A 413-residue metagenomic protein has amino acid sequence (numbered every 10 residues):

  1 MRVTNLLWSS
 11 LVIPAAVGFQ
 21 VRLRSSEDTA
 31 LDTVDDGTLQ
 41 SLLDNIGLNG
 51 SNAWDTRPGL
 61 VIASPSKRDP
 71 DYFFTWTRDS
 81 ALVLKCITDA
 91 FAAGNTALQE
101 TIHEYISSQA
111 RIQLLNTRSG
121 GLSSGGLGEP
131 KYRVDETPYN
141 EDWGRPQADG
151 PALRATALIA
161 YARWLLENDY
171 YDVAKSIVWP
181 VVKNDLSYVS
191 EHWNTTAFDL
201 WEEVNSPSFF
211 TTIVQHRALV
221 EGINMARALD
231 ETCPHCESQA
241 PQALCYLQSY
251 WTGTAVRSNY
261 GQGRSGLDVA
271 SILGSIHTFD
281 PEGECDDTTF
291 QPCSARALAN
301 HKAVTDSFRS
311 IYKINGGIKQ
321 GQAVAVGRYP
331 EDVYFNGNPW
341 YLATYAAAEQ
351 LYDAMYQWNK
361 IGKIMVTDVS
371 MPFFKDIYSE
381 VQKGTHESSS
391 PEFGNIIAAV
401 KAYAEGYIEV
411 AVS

Functional and structural regions predicted by a protein language model:
M1-Q20: Fungal secretory targeting signals
G18-R78, E104, S108-K131, I314: Low-complexity, Ser/Thr/Pro/Gly-enriched N-terminal "stalk/linker" regions
V21-D28, A81-T96, L153-Y171, V214-E231 (+2 more regions): Well-ordered alpha-helical scaffold segments within catalytic/enzyme domains
T33, T77, A110-R145, F209-H216 (+4 more regions): Extended ligand-binding clefts on enzyme/binding-domain cores
Y72-S190: Aromatic-rich carbohydrate-recognition surfaces in CAZymes
V178-S190, S206-L219: Alpha-helical membrane segments in multi-pass integral membrane proteins
I408-S413: Long mid-to-C-terminal assembly/interaction modules of large eukaryotic proteins
